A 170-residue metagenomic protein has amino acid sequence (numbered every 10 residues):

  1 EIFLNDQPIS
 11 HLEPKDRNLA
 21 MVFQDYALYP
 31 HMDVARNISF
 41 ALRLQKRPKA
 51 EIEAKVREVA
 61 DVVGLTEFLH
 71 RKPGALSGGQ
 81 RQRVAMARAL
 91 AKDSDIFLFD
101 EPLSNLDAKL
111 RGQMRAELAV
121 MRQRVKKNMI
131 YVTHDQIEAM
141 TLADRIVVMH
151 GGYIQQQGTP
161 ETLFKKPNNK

Functional and structural regions predicted by a protein language model:
E1-Q7: Conserved ABC transporter NBD signature motif
L12-N169: ABC ATPase nucleotide-binding domains
